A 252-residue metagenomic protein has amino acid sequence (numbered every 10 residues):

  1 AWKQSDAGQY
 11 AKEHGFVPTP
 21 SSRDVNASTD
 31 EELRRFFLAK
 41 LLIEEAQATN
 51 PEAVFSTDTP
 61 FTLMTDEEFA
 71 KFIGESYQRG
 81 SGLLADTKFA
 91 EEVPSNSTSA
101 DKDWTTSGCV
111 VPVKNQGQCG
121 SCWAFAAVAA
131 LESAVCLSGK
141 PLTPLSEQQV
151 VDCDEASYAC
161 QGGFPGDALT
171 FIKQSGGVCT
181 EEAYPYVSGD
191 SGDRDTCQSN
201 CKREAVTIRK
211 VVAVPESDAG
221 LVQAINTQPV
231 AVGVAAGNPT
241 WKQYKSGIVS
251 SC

Functional and structural regions predicted by a protein language model:
A1-C252: Catalytic-core signature of thiol
